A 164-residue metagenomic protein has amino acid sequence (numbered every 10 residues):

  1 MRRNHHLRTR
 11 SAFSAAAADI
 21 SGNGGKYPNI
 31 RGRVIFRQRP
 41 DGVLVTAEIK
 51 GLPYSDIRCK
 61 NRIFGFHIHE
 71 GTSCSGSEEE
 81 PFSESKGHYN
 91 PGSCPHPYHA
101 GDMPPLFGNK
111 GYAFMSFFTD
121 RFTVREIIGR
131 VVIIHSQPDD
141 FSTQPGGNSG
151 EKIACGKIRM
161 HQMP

Functional and structural regions predicted by a protein language model:
M1-P164: N-terminal leader/targeting pre-sequences
